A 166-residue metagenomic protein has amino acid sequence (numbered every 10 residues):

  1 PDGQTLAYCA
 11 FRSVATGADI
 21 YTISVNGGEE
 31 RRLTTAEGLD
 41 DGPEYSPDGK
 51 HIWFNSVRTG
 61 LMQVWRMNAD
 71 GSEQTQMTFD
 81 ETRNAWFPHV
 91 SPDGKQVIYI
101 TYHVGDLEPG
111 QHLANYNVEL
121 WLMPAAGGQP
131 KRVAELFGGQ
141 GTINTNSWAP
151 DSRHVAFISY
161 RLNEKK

Functional and structural regions predicted by a protein language model:
P1-K166: Sequence signature of WD/YWTD-type beta-propeller architectures
